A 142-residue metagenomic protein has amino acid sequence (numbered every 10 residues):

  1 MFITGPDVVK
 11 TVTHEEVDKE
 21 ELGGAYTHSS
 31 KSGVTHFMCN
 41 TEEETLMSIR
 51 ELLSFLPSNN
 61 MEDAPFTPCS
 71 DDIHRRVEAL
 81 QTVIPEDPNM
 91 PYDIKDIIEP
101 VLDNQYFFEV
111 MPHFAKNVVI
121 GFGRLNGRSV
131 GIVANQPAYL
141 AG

Functional and structural regions predicted by a protein language model:
M1-M61: Conserved catalytic cores of soluble enzyme domains, especially glycine-rich substrate-binding beta-alpha loops
F2, Y26-H28, F37, F55 (+5 more regions): Phenylalanine-focused residue identity feature
T4-P6, Y26-G33, D72-L80, G131-A134: Short acidic (Asp/Glu) and glycine-rich catalytic loops that position anionic groups and cofactors
P6-V8, T13-V17, L22, T27 (+5 more regions): Short capping/connector residues at structural and topological boundaries
N40-I98: Terminal amphipathic helices with adjacent charged low-complexity linkers/tails
N89-G142: Non-catalytic terminal/interface segments that mediate subunit docking, oligomerization, and allosteric communication
